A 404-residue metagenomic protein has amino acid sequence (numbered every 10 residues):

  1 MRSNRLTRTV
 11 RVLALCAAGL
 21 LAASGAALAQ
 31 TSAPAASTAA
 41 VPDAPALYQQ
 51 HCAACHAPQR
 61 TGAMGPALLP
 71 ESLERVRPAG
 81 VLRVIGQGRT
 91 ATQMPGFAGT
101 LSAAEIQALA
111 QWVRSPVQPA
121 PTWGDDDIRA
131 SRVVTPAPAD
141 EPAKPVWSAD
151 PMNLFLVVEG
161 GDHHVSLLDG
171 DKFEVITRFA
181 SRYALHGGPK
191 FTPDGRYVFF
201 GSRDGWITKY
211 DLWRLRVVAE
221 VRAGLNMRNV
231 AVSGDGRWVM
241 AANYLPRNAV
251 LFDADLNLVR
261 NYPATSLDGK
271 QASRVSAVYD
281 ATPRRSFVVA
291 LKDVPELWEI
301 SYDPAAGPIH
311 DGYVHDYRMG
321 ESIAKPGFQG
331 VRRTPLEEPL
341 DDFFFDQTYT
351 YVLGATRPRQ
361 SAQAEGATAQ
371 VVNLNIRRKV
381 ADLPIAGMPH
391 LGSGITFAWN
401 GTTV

Functional and structural regions predicted by a protein language model:
A29-L47, A143: Electrostatic cytochrome c docking/interface patches
A36-T38, A54, Q59-A63, L68-Q118: Extracytoplasmic electron-transfer domains, predominantly the class I c-type cytochrome c fold
P142-K144, L185-K190, N226-V232, Q271-Y279 (+2 more regions): Repeated scaffold domains used in trafficking and secretory/extracellular systems, primarily beta-propellers
D150-P151, P193-D194, G234-D235, T282-P283 (+2 more regions): Residue-level detector of Asp-centered blade-edge/turn motifs that repeat once per structural unit in beta-propeller
G170-K172, L212-L215, D253-N257, Y302-P304 (+1 more regions): Short loop/turn segments that connect beta-strands within beta-propeller blades
E174-F179, R216-V221, L258-G269, G327-T334 (+1 more regions): A short beta-strand motif characteristic of beta-propeller blades
N226-W238, A242-S286, L291-D293, K325-F328: Asp-box/WD-like beta-propeller blade repeats and closely related beta-sheet repeat scaffolds
